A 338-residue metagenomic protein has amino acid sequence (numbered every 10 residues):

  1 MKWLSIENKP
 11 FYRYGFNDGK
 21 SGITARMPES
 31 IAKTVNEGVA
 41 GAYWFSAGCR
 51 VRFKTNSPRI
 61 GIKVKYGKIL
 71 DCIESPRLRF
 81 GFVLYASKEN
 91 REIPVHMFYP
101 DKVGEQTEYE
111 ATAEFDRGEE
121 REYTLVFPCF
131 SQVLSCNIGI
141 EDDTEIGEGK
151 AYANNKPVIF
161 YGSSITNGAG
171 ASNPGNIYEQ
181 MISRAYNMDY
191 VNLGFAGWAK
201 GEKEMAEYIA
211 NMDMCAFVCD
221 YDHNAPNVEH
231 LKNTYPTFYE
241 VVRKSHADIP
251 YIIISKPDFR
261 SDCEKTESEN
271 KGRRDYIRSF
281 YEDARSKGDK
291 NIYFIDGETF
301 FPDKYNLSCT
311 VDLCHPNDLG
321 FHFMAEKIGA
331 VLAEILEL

Functional and structural regions predicted by a protein language model:
M1-P157, A333-L338: N-terminal secretory targeting modules
D71-C72, N167-G170, A225-E229, S261-E264: A generic structural signal for short coil/turn motifs at secondary-structure boundaries
D116-R117, Y123-D213: Serine-esterase "nucleophile elbow" of acetyl-processing enzymes
I159-F160, Y190-L193, A216-D220, P250-I253 (+1 more regions): Structural recognition of the beta-strand scaffold that forms the well-ordered cores of secreted hydrolase catalytic
S172-N173, E229, D318-L319: Soluble non-cytosolic domains of exported or imported proteins
Y178, T234-F238, R273-F280: A general structural detector for well-ordered alpha-helical segments in enzyme core domains, enriched
I182, A199-T237, V241-D248, K256-D262: Oxyanion-hole/transition-state-stabilizing segment in secreted/luminal serine hydrolases and related acyltransferases
F259-L338: Catalytic His-Asp segment of secreted/periplasmic serine-dependent ester chemistry enzymes
